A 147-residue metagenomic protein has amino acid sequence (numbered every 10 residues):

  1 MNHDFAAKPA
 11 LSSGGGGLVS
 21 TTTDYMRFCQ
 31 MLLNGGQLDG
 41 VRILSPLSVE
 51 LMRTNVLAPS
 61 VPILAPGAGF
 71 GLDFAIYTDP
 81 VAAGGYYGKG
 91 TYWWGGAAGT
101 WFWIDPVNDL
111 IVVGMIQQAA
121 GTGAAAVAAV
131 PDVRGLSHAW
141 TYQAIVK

Functional and structural regions predicted by a protein language model:
M1-K147: Catalytic loop of the DD-peptidase/beta-lactamase superfamily, centered on the K-T-G motif and neighboring
